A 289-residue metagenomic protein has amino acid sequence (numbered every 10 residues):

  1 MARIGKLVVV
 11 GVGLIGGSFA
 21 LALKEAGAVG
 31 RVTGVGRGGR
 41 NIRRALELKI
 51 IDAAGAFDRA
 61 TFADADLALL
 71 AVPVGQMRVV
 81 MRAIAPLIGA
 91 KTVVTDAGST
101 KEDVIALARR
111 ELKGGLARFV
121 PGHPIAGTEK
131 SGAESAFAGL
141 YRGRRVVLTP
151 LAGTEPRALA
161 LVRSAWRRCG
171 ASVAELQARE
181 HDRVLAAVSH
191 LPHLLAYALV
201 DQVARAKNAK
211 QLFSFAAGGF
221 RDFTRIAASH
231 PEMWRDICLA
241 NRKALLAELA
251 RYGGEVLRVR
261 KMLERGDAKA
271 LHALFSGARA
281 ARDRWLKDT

Functional and structural regions predicted by a protein language model:
M1-D64: NAD(P)+-binding Rossmann beta1-loop-alpha1 motif at the extreme N-terminus of oxidoreductases
K6, R31, R118, R145 (+1 more regions): Residues at the starts of beta-strands that form the adenosine-phosphate
R37-G38, V72, A97: Short beta->alpha hinge that forms the Motif I/post-I loop of the SAM-binding pocket
R40-N41, Q76, K101-V104: Conserved short alpha-helix immediately C-terminal to the canonical SAM/SAH-binding motif I of Rossmann-like
D58-V93: Rossmann-like NAD(P)-binding element
V80-E134: Rossmann-like NAD(P)(H) cofactor-binding subdomain of soluble oxidoreductases
A138-R225: Internal alpha-helical scaffold of NAD(P)-dependent oxidoreductase catalytic cores
A209-A278: Interdomain hinge/lid region at the active-site interface of Rossmann-like NAD(P)-dependent oxidoreductases
